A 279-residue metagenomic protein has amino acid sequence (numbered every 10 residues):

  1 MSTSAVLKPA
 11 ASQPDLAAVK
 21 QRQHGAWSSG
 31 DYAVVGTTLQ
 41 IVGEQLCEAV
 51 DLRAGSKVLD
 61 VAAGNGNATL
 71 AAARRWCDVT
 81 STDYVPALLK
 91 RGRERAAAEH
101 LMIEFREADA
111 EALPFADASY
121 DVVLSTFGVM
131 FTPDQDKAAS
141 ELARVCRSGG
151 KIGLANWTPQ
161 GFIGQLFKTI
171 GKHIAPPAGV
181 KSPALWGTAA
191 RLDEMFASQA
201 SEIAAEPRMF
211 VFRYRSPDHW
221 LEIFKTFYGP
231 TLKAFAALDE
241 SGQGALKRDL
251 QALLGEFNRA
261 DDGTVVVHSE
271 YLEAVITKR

Functional and structural regions predicted by a protein language model:
A5-S56, N67, R91, L221 (+1 more regions): Conserved class I S-adenosyl-L-methionine
C47, L70-A73, R93, D136-A143 (+2 more regions): A structural alpha-helix within SAM-dependent methyltransferase catalytic domains
K57-L113, K137: Class I SAM-dependent methyltransferase SAM/SAH-binding core
E111-V122: A short acidic, Gly/Pro-enriched loop at the edge of an enzyme's catalytic core that lines a small-molecule cofactor
V122-Q135: A short SAM/SAH-binding and catalytic strip from SAM-dependent methyltransferases
D136-K137, A143, R147-S216, F235: Conserved catalytic/acceptor-binding region of the Class I
A184-R279: Conserved Class I S-adenosyl-L-methionine
